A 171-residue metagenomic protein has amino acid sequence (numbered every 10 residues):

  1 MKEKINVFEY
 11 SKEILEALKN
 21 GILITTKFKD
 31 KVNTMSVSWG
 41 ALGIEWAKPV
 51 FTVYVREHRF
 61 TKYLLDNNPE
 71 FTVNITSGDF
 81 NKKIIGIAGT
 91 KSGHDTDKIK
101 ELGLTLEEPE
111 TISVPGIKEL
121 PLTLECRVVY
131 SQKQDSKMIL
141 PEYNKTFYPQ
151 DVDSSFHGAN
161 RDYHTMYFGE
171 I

Functional and structural regions predicted by a protein language model:
M1-I171: Basic, polyanion-binding surface patches
